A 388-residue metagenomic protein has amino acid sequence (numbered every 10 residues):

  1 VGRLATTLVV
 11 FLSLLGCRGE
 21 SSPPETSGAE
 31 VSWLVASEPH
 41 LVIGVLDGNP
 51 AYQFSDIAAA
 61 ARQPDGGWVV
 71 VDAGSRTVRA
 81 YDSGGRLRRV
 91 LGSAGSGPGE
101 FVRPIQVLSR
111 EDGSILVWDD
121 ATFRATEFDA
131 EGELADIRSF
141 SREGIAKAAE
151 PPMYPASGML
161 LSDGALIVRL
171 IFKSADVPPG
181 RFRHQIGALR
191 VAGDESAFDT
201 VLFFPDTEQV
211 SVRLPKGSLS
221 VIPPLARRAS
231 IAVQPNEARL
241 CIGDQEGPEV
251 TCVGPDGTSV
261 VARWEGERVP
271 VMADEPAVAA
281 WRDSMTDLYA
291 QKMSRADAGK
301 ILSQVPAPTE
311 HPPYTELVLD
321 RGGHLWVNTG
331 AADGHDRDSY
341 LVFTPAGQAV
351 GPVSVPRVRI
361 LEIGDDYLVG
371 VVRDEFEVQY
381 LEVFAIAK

Functional and structural regions predicted by a protein language model:
A5-G16: Bacterial N-terminal signal peptides
C17-K388: Eukaryotic scaffold repeat domains enriched in small/polar residues
